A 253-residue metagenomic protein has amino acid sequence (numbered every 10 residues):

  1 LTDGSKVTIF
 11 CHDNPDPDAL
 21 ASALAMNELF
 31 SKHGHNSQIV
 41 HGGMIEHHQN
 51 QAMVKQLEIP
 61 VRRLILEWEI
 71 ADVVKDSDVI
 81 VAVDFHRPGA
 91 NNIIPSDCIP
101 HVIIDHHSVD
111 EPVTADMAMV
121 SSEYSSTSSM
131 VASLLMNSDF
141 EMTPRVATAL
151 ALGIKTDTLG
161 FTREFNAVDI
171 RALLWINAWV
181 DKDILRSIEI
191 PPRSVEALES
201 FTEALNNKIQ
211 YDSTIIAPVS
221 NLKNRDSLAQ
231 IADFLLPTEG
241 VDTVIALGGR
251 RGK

Functional and structural regions predicted by a protein language model:
L1-N14, A21-Q51, K55, W68-S77 (+1 more regions): Hydrophobic helix-and-loop "lid/oligomerization" segment in the mid-to-C-terminal part of catalytic domains
D16-D18, D84, D105, D157: Acidic active-site catalytic centers that drive phospho-/nucleotidyl reactions and related ester hydrolyses
M26-N27, D97-H101, M119-V120, A172: Glycine-rich, phosphate-binding/catalytic loops in enzymes
H41, R63, A82, I103 (+3 more regions): Structural signal for conserved beta-strand scaffold positions within catalytic alpha/beta enzyme cores
K55, P60-M117: Active-site cofactor/cluster-binding pocket
H106-L174: Short alpha-helices
